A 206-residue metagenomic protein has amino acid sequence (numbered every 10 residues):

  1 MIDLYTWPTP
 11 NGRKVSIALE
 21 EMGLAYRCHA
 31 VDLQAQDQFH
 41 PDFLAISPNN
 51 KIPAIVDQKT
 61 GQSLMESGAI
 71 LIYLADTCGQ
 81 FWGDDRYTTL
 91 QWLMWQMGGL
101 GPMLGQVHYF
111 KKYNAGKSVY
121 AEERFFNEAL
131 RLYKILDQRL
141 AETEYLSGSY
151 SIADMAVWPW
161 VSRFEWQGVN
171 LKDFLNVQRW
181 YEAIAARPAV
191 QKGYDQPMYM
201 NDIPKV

Functional and structural regions predicted by a protein language model:
M1-L130, D137: GST-like domain detector, emphasizing the conserved glutathione-binding G-site in the N-terminal thioredoxin-like
R27, W82, G148, K172 (+1 more regions): A local structural micro-motif
D32, I152, P197-M198: Short, solvent-exposed turn/loop segments enriched in Gly/Ser/Thr/Pro and often Arg
A35-Q36, W180, M200-N201: Short secondary-structure capping/turn micro-motifs that flank functional sites
A45, A186, D195: Phosphate-coordinating loops and pocket residues in cytosolic domains that bind phosphorylated ligands
L74, Q96-P188: GST-like fold's C-terminal all-alpha helical module
V190-V206: Terminal-tail/helix-coil boundary detector
